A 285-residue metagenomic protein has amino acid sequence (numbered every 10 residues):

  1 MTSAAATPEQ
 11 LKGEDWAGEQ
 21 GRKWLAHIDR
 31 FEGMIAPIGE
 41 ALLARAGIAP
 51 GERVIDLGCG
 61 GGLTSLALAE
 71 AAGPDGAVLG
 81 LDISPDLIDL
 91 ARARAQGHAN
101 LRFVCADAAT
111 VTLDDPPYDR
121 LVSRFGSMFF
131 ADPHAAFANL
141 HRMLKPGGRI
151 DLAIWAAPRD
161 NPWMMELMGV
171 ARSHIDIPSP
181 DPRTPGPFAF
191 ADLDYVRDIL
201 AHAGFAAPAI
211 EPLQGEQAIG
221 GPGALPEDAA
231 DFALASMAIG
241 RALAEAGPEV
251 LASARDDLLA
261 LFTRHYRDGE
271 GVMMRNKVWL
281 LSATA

Functional and structural regions predicted by a protein language model:
T2-E52, L63-A67, L87-L90, D107: Conserved class I S-adenosyl-L-methionine
S3-E9, H27, E32-I35, L63 (+1 more regions): Conserved Class I S-adenosyl-L-methionine
R53-V111, A135: Class I SAM-dependent methyltransferase SAM/SAH-binding core
A72, A95, A171, F262 (+1 more regions): Conserved hydrophobic residues forming the short capping helix/wall of the S-adenosyl-L-methionine
G73, F130-A131, L144-P146: Helix-to-beta-strand junctions that scaffold the AdoMet/dcAdoMet cofactor pocket in Class I SAM-dependent enzymes
A109-L121: A short acidic, Gly/Pro-enriched loop at the edge of an enzyme's catalytic core that lines a small-molecule cofactor
D119-H134, A156-P158: A short SAM/SAH-binding and catalytic strip from SAM-dependent methyltransferases
H134, K145, R149-G221: Conserved catalytic/acceptor-binding region of the Class I
